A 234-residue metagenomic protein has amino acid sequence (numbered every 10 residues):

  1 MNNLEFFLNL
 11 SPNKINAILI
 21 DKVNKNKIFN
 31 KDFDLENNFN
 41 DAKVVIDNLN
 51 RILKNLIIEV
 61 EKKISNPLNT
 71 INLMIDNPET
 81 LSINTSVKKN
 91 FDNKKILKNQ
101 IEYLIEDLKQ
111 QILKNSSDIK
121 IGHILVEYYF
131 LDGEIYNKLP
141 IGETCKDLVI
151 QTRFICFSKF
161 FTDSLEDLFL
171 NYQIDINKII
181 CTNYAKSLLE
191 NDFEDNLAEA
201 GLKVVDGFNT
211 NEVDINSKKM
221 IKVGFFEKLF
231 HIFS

Functional and structural regions predicted by a protein language model:
M1-K14, K22-K27, D32-P67, N77-S234: Nucleotide/phosphate-binding catalytic cleft detector across ATP-hydrolyzing and phosphate-transferring enzymes
